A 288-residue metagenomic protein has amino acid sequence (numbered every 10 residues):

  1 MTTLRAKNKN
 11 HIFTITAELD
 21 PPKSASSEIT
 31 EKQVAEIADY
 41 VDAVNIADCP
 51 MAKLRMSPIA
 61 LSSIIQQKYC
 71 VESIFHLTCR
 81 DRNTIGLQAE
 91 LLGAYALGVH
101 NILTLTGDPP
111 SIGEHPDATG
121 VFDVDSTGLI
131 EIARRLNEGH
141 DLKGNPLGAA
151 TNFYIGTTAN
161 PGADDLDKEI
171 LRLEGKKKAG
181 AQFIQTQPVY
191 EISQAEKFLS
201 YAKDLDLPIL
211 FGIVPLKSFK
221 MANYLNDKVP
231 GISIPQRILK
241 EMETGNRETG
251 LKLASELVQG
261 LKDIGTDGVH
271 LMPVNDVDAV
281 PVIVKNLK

Functional and structural regions predicted by a protein language model:
M1-I46: Conserved N-terminal beta1-alpha1 strand-loop-helix module at the mouth
T2-K7, S26-E28, A52-I65, N83-A89 (+4 more regions): Active-site-adjacent beta->alpha loops and helix N-cap segments on the catalytic face of soluble alpha/beta enzymes
F13-I29, S73-I85, F153-K168, L239-K252: Active-site mouth loops of central-metabolism enzymes
E18, V44, A94, K176 (+3 more regions): Conserved, mostly hydrophobic/aromatic
S24-I37, P58, I85-L91, D164-G175 (+1 more regions): Short, acidic/polar
V44-L54, L77, L103-T104, Q182-E191 (+1 more regions): Catalytic beta/alpha-barrel core
C79-L97: Glycine-rich anion/phosphate-binding loops
V121-H140, L147-G148, T158-A163, D204-E256 (+1 more regions): Active-site pocket-lining/capping segments in soluble small-molecule metabolic enzymes
